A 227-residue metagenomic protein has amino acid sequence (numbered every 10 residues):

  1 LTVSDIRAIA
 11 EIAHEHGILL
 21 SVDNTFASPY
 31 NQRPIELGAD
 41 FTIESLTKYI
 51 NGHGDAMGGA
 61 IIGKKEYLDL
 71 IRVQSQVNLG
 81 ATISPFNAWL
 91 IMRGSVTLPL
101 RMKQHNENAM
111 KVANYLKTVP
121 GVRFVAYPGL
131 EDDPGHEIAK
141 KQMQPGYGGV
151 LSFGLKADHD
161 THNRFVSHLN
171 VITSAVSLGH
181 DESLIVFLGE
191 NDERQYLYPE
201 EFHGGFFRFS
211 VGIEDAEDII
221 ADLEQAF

Functional and structural regions predicted by a protein language model:
L1-G121, A126: Conserved PLP-enzyme active-site core in the AAT-like
G17-L20, D40-F41, A60, W89 (+5 more regions): Structural motif
T25-A27, L130, K156, G212-E214: Active-site beta-loop-alpha junctions enriched in small/polar residues
G52, I83, N87, M143-G146 (+1 more regions): Short, flexible turn/loop "capping" segments at secondary-structure junctions
I62, F124, G179-L188: Positively charged, small/polar-rich N-terminal and surface patches that mediate targeting and assembly and bind
L90-L100, G148-K156, F207-G212: Short, well-ordered beta-strand elements within core beta-sheets of diverse protein domains
R101, S167, S183-F227: PLP-dependent enzyme catalytic core of the Aspartate aminotransferase-like
M110-N170, V176-G179, E193-Y198: Conserved small-domain helix->loop->beta segment predominantly found in fold-type I
